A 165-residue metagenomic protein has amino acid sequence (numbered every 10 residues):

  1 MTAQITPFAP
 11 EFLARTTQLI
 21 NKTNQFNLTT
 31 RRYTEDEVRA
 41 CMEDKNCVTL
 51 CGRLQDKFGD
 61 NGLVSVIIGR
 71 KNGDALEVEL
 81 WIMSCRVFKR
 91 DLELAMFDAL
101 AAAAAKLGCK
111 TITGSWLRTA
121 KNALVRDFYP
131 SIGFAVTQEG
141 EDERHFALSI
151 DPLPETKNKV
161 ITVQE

Functional and structural regions predicted by a protein language model:
M1: Contiguous mid-protein beta-loop-alpha structural module that forms a pocket-lining wall or clamp of enzyme active
Q4-T6, T137: General small-molecule cofactor/ligand-binding pocket signal
T6-R86: A conserved beta-strand-loop-helix scaffold within acyl/acetyltransferase catalytic domains
E37-V38, T119, A147: A glycine-rich phosphate-binding loop feature that marks nucleotide/adenosyl-phosphate handling sites
K57, L63-Q138: Acyl-donor binding region in acyl/amide transferases
D142-E165: C-terminal "cap" of GNAT-fold acetyltransferases
